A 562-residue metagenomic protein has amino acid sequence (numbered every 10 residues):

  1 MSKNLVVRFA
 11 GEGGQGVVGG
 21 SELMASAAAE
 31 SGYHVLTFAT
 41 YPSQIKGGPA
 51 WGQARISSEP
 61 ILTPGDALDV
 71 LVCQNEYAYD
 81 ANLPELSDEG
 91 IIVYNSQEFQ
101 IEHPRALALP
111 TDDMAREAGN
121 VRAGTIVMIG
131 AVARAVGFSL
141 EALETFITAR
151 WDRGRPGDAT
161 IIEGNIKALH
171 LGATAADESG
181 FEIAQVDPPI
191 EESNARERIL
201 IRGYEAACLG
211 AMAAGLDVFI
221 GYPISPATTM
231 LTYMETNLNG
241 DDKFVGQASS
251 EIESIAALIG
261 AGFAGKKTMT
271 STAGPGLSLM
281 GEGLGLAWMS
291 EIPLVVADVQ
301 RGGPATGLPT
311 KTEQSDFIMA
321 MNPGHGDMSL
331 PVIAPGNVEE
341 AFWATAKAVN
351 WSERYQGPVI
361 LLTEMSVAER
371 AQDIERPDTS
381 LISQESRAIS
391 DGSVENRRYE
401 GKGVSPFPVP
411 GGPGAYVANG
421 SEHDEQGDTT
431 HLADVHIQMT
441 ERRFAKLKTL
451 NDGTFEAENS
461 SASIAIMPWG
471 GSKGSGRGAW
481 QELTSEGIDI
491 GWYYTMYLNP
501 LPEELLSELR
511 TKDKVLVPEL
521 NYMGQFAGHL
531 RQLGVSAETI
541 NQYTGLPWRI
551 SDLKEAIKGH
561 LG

Functional and structural regions predicted by a protein language model:
M1-A214, V218, K514: Active-site cofactor/cluster-binding pocket
S2-D66, V70-Y79, L83, S225-A320 (+1 more regions): Thiamine diphosphate
G13, T111-M114, A123, I129-R134 (+4 more regions): Peripheral docking tails and interdomain loops at the edges of cofactor- or intermediate-handling domains
W51-E85, Q247-A256, G260, G265 (+6 more regions): Glycine-rich, anion-gripping cofactor-binding loops and their flanking helix/strand elements in enzyme active sites
L86-I92, H103-P104, D242-K243, K266 (+3 more regions): A short helix->loop->beta-strand "cap" motif at the edges of active sites that frequently abuts
L107-F138, E144-L169, A173-A176, E340-E353 (+1 more regions): Internal gly/pro-rich beta-alpha loop/helix module that stabilizes soluble enzyme cofactors or their anionic handles
E192-K243, Q247, G260: Accessory "access/gating" subregions that flank catalytic or transport cores
L200-Y204, M212-A214, V349-G562: Flexible, low-complexity linker and terminal segments
